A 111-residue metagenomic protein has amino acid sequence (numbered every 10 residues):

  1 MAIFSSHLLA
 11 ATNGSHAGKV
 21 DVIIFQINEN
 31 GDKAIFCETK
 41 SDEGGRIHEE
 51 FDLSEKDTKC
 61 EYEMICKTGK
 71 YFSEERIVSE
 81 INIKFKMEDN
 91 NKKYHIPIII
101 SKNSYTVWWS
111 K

Functional and structural regions predicted by a protein language model:
A2-E88, H95-P97: Beta-strand-dominated extracellular/periplasmic modules and repeats in secreted or surface-exposed proteins
Y94-K111: Compositionally biased low-complexity segments at domain edges in trafficked proteins and select soluble regulators
